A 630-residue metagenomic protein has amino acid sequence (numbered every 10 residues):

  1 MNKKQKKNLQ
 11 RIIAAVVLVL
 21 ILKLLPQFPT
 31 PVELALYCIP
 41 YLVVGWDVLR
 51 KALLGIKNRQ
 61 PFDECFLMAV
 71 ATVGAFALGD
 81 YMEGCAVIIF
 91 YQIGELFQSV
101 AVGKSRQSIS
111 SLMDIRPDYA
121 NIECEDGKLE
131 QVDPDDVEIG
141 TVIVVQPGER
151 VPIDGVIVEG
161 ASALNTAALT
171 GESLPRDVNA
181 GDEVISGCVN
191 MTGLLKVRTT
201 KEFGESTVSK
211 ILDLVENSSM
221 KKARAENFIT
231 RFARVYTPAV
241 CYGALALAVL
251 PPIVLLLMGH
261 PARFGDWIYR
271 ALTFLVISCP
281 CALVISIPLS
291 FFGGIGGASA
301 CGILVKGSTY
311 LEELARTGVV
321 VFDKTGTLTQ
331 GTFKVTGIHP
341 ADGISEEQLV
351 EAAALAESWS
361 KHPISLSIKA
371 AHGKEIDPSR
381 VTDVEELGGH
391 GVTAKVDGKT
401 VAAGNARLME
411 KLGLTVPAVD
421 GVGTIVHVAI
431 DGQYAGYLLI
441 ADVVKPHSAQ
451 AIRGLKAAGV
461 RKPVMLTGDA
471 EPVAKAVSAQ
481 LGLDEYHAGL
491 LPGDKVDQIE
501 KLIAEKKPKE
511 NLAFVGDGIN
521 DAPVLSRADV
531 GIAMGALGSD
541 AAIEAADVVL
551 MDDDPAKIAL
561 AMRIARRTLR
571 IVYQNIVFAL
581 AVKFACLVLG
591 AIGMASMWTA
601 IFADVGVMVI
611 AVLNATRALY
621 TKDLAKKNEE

Functional and structural regions predicted by a protein language model:
M1-A14, Y236: N-terminal membrane topogenic signal
N2, L20-P29, D47, K51-G55 (+10 more regions): Membrane-embedded alpha-helical bundles of multi-pass transporters
I13-V16, N227-M258, A271-F291, Y573-F602: Bilayer-spanning, highly hydrophobic alpha-helical transmembrane segments
Q27, L36-E123, D136-I143, R150 (+5 more regions): Actuator/coupling domain of P-type ATPases
A52, D80, A101, A120 (+26 more regions): Residue-level signature of catalytic and energy-coupling elements of molecular machines, predominantly ATP/GTP-dependent
L53-P61, F97-S110, L289-S308, T616-E630: Juxtamembrane helix-loop transition segments at the membrane interface in multi-pass membrane proteins
D63-M68, S108-C124, A298-T325: Membrane-cytosol interface motif
S111-L112, D126, S308-V530, R563-R566 (+1 more regions): Cytosolic catalytic headpiece
